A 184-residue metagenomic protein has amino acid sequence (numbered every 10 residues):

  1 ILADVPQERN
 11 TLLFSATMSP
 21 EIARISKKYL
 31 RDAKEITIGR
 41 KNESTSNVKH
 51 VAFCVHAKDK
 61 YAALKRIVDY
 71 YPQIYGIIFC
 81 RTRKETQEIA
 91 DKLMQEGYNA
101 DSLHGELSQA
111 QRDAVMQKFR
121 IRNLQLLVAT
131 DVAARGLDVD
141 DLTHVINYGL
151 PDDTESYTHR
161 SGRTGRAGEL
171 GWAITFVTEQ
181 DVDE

Functional and structural regions predicted by a protein language model:
I1-E184: Conserved helicase RecA-like core
